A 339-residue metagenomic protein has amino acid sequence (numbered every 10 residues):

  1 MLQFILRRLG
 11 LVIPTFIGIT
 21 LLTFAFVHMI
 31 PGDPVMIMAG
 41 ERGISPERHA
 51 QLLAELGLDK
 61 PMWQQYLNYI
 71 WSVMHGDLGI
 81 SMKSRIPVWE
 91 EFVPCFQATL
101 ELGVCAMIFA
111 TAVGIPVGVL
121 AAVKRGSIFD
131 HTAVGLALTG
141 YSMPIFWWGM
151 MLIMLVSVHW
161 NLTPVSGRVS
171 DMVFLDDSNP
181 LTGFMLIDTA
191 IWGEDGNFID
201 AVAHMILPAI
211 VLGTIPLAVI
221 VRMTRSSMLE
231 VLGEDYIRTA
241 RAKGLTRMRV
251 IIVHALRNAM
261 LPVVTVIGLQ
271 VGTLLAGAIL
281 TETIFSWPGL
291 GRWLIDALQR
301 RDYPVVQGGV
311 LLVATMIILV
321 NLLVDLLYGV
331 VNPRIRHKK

Functional and structural regions predicted by a protein language model:
L2-Q3, F16, F96-F129, I145 (+2 more regions): Alpha-helical transmembrane segments of integral membrane proteins, especially multi-pass inner/plasma-membrane
L6-V12, F16: N-terminal signal-anchor/signal peptide hydrophobic helix marking the start of the first transmembrane segment
L9, R48, L52, M62-L78 (+8 more regions): Hydrophobic alpha-helical segments of integral membrane proteins, encompassing both true transmembrane helices
V12, C95, T99, G135-S142 (+2 more regions): Residue-level signal for discrete positions within transmembrane alpha-helices of multi-pass small-molecule
T15-L67, V156-N197: Hydrophobic alpha-helical transmembrane segments of membrane transport/permease proteins and related membrane-embedded
D59-I115: An internal, D/E-rich "acidic patch" concept
P116-V117, F129-L181: Hydrophobic alpha-helical segments embedded in or immediately adjacent to the lipid bilayer of multipass inner-membrane
